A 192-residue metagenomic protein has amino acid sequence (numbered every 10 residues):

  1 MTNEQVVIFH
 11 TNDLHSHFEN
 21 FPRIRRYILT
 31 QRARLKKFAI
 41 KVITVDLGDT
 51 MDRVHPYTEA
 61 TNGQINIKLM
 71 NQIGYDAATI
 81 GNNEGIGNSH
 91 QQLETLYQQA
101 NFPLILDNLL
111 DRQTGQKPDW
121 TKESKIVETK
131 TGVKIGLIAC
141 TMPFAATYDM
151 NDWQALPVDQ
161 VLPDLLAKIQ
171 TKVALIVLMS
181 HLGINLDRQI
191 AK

Functional and structural regions predicted by a protein language model:
M1-K192: Acidic, metal/ion-coordinating pockets
